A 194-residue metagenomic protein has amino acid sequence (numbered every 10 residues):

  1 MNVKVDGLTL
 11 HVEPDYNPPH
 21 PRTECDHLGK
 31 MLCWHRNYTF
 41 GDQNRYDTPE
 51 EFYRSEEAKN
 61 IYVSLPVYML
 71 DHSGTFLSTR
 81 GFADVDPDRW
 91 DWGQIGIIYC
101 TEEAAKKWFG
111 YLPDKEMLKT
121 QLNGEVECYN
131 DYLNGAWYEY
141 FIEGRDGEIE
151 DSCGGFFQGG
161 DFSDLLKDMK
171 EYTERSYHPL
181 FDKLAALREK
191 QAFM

Functional and structural regions predicted by a protein language model:
M1-M194: Acidic interaction surfaces
